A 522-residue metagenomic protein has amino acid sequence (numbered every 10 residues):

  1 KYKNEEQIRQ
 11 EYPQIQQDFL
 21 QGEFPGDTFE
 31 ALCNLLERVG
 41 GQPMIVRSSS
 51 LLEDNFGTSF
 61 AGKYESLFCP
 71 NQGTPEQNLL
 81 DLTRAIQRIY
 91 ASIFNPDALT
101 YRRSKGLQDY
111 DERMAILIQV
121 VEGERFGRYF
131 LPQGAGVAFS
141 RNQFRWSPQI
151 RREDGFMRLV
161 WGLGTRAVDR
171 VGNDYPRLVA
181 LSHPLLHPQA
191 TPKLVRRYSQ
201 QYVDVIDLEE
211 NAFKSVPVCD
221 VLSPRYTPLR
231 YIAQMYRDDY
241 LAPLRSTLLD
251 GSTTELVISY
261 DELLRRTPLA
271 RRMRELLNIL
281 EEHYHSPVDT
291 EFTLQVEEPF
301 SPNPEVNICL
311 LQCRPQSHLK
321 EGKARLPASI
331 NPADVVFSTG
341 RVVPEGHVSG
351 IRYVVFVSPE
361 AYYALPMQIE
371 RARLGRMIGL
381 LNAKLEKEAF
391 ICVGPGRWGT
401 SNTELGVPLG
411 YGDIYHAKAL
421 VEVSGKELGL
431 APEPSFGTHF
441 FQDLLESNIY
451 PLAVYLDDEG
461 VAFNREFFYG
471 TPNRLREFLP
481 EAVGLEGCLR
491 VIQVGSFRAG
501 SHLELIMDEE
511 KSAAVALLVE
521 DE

Functional and structural regions predicted by a protein language model:
K1-Q17: N-terminal leader/propeptide and maturation segments of large enzyme subunits in energy/redox metabolism and hydrolases
G22-G425, T438, D443, G470 (+2 more regions): Conserved mixed alpha/beta core segments that line enzyme active sites in large multi-domain catalysts
G425-G470: Polybasic, proline/glycine-rich intrinsically disordered low-complexity segments
